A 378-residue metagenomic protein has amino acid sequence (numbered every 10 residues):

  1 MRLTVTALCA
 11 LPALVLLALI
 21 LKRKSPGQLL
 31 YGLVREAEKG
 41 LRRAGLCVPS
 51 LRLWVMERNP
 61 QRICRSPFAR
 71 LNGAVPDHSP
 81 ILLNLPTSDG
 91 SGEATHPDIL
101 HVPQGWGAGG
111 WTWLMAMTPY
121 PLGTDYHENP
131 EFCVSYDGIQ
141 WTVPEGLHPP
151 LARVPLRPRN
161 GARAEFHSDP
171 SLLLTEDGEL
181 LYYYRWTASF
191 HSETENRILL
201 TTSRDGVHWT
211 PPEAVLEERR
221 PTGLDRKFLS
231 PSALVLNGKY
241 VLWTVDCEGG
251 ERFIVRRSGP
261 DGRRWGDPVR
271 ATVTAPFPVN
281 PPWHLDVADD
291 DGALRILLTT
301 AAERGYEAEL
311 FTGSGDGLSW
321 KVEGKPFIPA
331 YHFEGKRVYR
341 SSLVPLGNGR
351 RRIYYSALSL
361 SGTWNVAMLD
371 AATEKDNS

Functional and structural regions predicted by a protein language model:
R2-K24: Terminal signal-anchor or tail-anchor transmembrane helices that tether membrane-associated enzymes to cellular
L29-E165, L173-R226, L234-N280, A288-E334 (+1 more regions): Beta-rich carbohydrate-recognition and catalytic domains
P231: Active-site lining segments of carbohydrate-active enzymes
V338-S341: Extracellular glycan/ECM-engagement signal in secreted proteins
